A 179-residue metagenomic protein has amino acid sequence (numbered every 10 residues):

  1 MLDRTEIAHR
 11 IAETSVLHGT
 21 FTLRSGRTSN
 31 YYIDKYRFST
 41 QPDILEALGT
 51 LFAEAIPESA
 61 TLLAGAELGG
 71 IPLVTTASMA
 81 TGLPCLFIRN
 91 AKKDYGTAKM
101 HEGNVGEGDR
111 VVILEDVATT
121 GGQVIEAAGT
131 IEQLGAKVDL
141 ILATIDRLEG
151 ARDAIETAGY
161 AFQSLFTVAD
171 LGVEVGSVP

Functional and structural regions predicted by a protein language model:
M1-E58: Active-site-facing substrate-recognition patch
L2-R10, G129-P179: PRPP-dependent phosphoribosyltransferase catalytic core
S25, I56-P57, G103-E107, Q133-G135 (+1 more regions): Solvent-exposed alpha-helices and their adjacent loops that cap or buttress functional pockets in soluble metabolic
G26, L63, C85: Conserved hydrophobic/aromatic pocket- or pore-lining residues that grip, position, or stack substrates in active sites
F52-T61, A128, E132-L134: Phosphate/pyrophosphate-binding loops at sites that engage ATP/ADP/AMP, CoA/4′-phosphopantetheine, polyphosphate
S59-E67, L140-L142: Short glycine-rich phosphate-binding loop at a beta-alpha junction
L68-L73: Substrate-binding/gating loop at the entrance of the active-site cleft, primarily in PLP-dependent aminotransferase-like
T75-V112, T119-E126, S177-V178: Short, glycine/charge-rich flexible loops or terminal/linker lids adjacent to PRPP-binding catalytic cores
